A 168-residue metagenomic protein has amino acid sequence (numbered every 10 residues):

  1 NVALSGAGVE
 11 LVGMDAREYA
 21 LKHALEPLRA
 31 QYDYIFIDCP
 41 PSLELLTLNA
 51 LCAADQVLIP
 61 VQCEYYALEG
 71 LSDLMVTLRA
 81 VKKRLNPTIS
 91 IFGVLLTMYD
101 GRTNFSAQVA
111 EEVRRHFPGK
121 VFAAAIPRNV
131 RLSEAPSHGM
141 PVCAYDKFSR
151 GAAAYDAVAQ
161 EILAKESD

Functional and structural regions predicted by a protein language model:
N1-A30, L85, I89, A135-H138: P-loop/Walker-type NTP enzyme "switch/lid" segment
S5, P127, S133, C143: Nucleotide phosphate-binding site architecture
M14, A67-G70, G151: Short, conserved glycine- and acidic-residue-centered signature motifs in active-site or ligand-binding loops
A20, D73, A154: Charged catalytic carboxylate motif
A24-V130: Conserved catalytic-core segment of NTP-binding enzymes
P136-A157: C-terminal boundary of histidine-terminating zinc-finger modules
A157-D168: C-terminal alpha-helix
